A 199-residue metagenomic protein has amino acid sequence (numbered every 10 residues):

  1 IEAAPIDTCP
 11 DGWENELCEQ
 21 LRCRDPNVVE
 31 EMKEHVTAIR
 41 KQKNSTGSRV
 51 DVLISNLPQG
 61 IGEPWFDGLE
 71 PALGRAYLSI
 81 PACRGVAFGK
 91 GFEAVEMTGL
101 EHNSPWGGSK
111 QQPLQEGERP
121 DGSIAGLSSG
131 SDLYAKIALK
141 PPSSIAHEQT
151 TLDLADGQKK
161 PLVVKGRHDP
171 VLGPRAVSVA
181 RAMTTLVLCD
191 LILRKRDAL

Functional and structural regions predicted by a protein language model:
I1-C9, G99-E101, G157-L162: Short, mixed-charge aromatic SLiMs
I1-W65: Glycine-rich, mobile lid/loop segments that gate access to catalytic sites or pores
D7, D11, D25, D51 (+7 more regions): Acidic-enriched, low-complexity/disordered segments with a strong bias for Aspartate over Glutamate
E30-K33, P71-L78, Y134-K136, V177-L193: Predominant activation on well-ordered alpha-helical scaffold segments within soluble catalytic domains
H35, S109-K110, K165: Hydrophobic alpha-helical segments with strong N-terminal bias
A38, Q42, S79, R194-A198: A structural signal for alpha-helix termini and helix-coil/disorder junctions
Q42-K159: Glycine-rich anion/phosphate-binding loop at the beta-strand->alpha-helix junction
P142-L199: Internal helix-turn-beta structural module
